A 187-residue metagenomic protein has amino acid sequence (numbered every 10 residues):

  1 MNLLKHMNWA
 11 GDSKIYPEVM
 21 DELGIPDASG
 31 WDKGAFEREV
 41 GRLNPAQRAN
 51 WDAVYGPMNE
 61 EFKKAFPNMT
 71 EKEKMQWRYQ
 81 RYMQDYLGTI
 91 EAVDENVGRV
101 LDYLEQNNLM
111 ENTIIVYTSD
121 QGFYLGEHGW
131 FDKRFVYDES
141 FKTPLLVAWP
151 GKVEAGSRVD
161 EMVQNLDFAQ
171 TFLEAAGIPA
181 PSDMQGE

Functional and structural regions predicted by a protein language model:
M1-M162, A175-D183: Active-site-proximal cap/lid insertion segments
N165, A169: Zinc-coordinating Cys/His ligand positions in small cysteine/histidine-rich zinc-finger domains
E187: FAD-dinucleotide binding site
